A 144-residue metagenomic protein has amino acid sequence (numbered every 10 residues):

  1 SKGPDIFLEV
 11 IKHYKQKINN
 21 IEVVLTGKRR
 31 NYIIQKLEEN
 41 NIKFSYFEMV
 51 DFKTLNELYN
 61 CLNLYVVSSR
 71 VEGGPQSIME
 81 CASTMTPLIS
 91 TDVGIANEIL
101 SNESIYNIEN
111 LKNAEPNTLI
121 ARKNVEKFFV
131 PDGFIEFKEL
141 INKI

Functional and structural regions predicted by a protein language model:
S1-H13: A conserved mid-protein helix/loop that constitutes part of the nucleotide-sugar donor-binding site
I21-I34, E48: Glycosyltransferase donor-sugar binding loop
I33-K53: Nucleotide-activated donor-binding/catalytic signature segment of Leloir-type glycosyltransferases, i.e., the conserved
E57-L62: Short alpha-helical donor nucleotide-sugar binding micro-motif in glycosyltransferases
Y65-V66: A short hydrophobic beta-strand element within the catalytic core of glycosyltransferases that build diverse glycans
R70: Aromatic "clamp/platform" in nucleotide-sugar-dependent glycosyltransferases that forms part of the donor/acceptor
P87-S90, N97: Short hydrophobic beta-strand element within catalytic cores of glycosyltransferases and related nucleotide-activated
E115-I144: A charged, aromatic-enriched C-terminal amphipathic alpha-helix characteristic of glycosyltransferases across folds
